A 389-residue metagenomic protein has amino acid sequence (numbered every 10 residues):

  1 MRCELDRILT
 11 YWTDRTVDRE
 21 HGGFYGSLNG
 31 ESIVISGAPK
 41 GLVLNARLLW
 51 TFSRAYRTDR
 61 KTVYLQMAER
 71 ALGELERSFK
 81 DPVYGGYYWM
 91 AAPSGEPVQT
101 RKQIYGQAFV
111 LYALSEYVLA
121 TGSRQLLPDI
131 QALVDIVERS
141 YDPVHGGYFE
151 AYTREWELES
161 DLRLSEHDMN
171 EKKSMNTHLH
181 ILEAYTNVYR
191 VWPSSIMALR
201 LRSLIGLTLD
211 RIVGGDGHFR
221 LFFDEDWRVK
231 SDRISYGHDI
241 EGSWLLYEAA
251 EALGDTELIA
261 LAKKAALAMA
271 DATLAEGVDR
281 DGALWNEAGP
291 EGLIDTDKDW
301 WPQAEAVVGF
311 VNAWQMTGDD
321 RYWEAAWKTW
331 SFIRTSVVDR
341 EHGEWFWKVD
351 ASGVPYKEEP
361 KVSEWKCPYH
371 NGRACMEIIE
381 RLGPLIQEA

Functional and structural regions predicted by a protein language model:
M1-A389: Glycan-recognition and catalytic cores of secretory/periplasmic carbohydrate-active enzymes
